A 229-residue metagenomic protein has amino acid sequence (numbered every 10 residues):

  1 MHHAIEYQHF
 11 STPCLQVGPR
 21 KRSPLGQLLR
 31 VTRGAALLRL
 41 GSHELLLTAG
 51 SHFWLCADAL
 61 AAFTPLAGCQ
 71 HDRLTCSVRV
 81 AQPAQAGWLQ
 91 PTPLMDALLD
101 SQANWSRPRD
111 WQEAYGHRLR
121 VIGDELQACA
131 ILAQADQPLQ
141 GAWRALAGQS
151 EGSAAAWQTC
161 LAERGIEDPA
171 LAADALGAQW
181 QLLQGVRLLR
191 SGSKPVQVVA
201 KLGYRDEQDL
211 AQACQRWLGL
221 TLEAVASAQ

Functional and structural regions predicted by a protein language model:
M1-A35, S42: Generic protein-terminus/edge-of-domain signal
T12-Q16, A162-L171: Short, Lys/Arg-enriched N-terminal segment that forms or immediately precedes the first helix of a structured domain
L28, L37, H52, L60-A62: Short, surface-exposed charged micro-motifs
A35, E44, D58-W88: Ligand-binding loop in jelly-roll beta-barrel domains
G41-A57: Short acidic-glycine-tyrosine-enriched beta hairpin
G50, D209-L210, C214: Short hydrophobic/aromatic patch on the recognition helix
P91-I166: An amphipathic alpha-helical interaction segment
D168-E207, A211, L220-Q229: Terminal helix-turn-helix DNA-binding modules in bacterial transcription factors
